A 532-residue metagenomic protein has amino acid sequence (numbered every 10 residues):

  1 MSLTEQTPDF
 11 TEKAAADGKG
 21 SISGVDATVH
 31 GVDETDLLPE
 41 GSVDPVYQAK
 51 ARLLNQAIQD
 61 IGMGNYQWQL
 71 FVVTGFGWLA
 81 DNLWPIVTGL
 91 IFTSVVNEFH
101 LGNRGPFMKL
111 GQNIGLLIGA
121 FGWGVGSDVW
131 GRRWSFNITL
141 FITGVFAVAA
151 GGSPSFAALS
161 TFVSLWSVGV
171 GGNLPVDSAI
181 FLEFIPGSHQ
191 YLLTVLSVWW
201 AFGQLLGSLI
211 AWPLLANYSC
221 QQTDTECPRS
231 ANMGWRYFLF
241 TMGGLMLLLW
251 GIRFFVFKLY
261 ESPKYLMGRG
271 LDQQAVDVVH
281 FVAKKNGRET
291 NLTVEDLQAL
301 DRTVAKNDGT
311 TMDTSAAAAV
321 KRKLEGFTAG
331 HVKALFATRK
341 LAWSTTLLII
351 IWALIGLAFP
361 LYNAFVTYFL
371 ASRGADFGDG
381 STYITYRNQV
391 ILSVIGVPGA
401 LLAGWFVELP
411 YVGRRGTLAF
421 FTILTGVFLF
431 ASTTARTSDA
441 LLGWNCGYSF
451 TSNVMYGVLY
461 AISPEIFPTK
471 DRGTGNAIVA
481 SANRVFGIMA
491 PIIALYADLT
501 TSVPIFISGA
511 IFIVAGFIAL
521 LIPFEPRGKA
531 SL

Functional and structural regions predicted by a protein language model:
M1-L90: Cytosolic juxtamembrane N-terminal segment immediately preceding the first transmembrane helix of multi-pass
D36-Q69, R229-S230, F257, K284-A364 (+2 more regions): Flexible cytoplasmic loops linking transmembrane helices in multi-pass membrane transporters
Q67-L101, G207, A211, F359-L370 (+1 more regions): Extracytoplasmic
W84, F99-H100, G131, G152-A158 (+3 more regions): Helix-breaking motifs and short loop linkers at transmembrane-helix boundaries and internal kinks in secondary membrane
L110-N113, V125, V163, S167 (+1 more regions): C-terminal transmembrane bundle
I118-A157: Conserved MFS/SLC helix-loop-helix module at the cytosolic interface between two early adjacent transmembrane helices
F141-P154, P213, L424-R436: C-terminal ends and interior cores of transmembrane alpha-helices in multi-pass membrane transporters/permeases
L196, P213-S315, G509-L532: Central mid-sequence intracellular linker of multi-pass
